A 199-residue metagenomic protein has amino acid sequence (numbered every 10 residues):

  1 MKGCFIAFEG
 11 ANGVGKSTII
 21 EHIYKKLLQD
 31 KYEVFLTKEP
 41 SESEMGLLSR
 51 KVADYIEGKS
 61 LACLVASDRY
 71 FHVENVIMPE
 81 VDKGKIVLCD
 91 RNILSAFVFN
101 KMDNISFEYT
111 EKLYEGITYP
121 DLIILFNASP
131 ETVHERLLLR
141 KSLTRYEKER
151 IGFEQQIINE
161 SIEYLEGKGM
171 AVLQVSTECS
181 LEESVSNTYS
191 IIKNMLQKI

Functional and structural regions predicted by a protein language model:
F8: Hydrophobic anchor at the beta1->P-loop junction of P-loop NTPases
A11: P-loop (Walker A) phosphate-binding loop of NTP-binding proteins
V14: ATP-binding Walker
S17: Walker A/P-loop
Y24, H134-I199: NTP-dependent small-molecule kinase module
Y32-K112: ATP-dependent small-molecule kinase phosphotransfer cores that center on conserved nucleotide phosphate-binding segments
A96-I157: A glycine- and Lys/Arg-enriched "phosphate-lid" helix/loop adjacent to the NTP-binding pocket of small-molecule kinases
